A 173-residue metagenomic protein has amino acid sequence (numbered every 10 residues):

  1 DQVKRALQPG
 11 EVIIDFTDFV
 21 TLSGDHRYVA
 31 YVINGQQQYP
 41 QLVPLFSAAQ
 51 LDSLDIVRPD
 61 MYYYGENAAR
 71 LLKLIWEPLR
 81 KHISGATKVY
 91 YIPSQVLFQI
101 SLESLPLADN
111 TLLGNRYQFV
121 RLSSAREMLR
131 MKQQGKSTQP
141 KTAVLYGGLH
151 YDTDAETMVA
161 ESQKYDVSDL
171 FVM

Functional and structural regions predicted by a protein language model:
P9-L22: Two-metal-ion RNase H-like nuclease active-site motif
T21-Y90, S94-L97, S104-M173: Peri-functional-center coupling elements
